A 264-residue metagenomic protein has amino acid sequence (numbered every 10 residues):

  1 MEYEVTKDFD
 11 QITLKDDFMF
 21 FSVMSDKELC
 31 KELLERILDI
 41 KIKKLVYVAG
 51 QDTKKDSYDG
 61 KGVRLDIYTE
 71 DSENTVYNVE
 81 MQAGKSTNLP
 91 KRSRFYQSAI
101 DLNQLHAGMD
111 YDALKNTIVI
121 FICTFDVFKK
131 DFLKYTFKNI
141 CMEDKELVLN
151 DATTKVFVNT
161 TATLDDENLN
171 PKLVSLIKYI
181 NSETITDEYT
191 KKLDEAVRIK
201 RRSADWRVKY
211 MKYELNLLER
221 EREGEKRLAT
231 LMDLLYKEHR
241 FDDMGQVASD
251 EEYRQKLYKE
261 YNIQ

Functional and structural regions predicted by a protein language model:
M1-D10, L14, F18, Y77-Q82 (+1 more regions): Short, charged alpha-helical interaction segments and adjacent helix-coil junctions
M1-T154, L164-D166, E251-Y253, Y258 (+1 more regions): Accessory alpha/beta interaction modules
N159-A162, N168: Extended serine/threonine-enriched, polar tracts that run as long, contiguous segments within proteins
